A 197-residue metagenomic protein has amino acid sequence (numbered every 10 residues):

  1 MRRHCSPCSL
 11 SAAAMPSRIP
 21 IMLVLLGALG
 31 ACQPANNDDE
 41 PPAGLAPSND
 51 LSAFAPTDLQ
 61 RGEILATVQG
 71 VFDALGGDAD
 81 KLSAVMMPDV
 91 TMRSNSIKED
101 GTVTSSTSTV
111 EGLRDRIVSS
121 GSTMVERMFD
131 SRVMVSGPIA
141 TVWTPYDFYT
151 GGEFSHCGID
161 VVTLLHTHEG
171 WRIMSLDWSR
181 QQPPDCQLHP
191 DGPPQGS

Functional and structural regions predicted by a protein language model:
M1-P16: N-terminal secretory signal peptides that target proteins for export/translocation
P20-G30: Bacterial N-terminal signal peptides
C32-A84, G192-G196: Short, low-complexity N-terminal intrinsically disordered segments enriched in polar/charged residues
N36-P42, T141, I159-Q187: Short beta-strand edge/turn micro-motifs at domain boundaries
Q69-D73, A84-D100: Short, solvent-exposed secondary-structure junction/capping segments
M86-P88, S96, T144-F148, D160 (+1 more regions): A mature extracytoplasmic/lumenal domain signature
T91, T104-G151: Surface-exposed, charged secondary-structure patches
T104, G152-S155, Q182-P190: A short, polar/proline- and glycine-enriched secondary-structure boundary/capping micro-motif
